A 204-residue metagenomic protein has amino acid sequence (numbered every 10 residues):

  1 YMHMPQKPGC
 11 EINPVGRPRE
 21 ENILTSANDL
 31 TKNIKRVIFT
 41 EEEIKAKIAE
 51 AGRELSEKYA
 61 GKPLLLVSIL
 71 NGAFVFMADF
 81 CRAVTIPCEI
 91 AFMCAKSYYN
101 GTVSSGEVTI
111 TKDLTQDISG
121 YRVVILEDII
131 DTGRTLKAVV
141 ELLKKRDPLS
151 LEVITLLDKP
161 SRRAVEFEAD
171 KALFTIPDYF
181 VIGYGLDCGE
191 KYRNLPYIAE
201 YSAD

Functional and structural regions predicted by a protein language model:
Y1-D204: PRPP-associated nucleotide enzymes
